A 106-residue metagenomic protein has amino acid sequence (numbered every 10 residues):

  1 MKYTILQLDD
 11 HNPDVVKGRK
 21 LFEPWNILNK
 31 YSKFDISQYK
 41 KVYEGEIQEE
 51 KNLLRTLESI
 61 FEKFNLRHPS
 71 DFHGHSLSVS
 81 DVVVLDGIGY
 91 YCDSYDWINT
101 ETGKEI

Functional and structural regions predicted by a protein language model:
M1-Y43: N-terminal disorder-to-order initiation segments that are Gly/Lys/Arg-biased and fold into the first beta/loop/alpha
I5, V15-V16, I27, I36 (+5 more regions): Weak global preference for isoleucine
I27-V84: Short, conserved turn/kink motifs that form compact alpha/beta structural patches or helix kinks used as
H73-I106: Short, compact, well-ordered microdomains
